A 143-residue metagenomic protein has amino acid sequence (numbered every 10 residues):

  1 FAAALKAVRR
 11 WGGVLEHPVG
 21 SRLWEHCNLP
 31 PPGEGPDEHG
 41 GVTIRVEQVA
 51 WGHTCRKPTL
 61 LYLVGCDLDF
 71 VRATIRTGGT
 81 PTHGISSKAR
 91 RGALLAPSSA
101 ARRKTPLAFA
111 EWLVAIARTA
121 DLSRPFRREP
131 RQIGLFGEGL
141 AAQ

Functional and structural regions predicted by a protein language model:
F1-Q143: Class I S-adenosyl-L-methionine
